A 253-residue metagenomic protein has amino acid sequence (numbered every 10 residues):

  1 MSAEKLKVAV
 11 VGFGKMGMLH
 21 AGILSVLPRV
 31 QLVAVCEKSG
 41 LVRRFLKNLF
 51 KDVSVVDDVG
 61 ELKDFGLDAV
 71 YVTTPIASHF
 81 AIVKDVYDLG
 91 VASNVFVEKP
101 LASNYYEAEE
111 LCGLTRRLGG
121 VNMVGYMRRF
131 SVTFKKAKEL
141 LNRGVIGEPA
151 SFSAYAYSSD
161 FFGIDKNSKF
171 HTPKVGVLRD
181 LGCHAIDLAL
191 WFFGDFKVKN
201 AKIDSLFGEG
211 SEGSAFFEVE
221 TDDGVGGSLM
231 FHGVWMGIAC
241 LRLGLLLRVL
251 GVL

Functional and structural regions predicted by a protein language model:
M1-F50: N-terminal Rossmann-like dinucleotide-binding module
E4-L6, S93, G120, A150: Nucleotide donor/acceptor-binding cores
H20, F50, S54-L114: Beta-loop-alpha module in the N-terminal Rossmann-like domain of NAD(P)-dependent dehydrogenases, especially those
V95-V97, N122-V124, L229: Hydrophobic residues in well-ordered beta-strands that form the structural core
A108-R128, E148-F152: Rossmann-fold dehydrogenase core element
R128-K202, F207: Predominantly a Rossmann-like dinucleotide-binding segment in NAD(P)-dependent oxidoreductases
I186-L253: Contiguous beta-strand/loop segments that form the cofactor/metal-binding neighborhood of enzyme cores
